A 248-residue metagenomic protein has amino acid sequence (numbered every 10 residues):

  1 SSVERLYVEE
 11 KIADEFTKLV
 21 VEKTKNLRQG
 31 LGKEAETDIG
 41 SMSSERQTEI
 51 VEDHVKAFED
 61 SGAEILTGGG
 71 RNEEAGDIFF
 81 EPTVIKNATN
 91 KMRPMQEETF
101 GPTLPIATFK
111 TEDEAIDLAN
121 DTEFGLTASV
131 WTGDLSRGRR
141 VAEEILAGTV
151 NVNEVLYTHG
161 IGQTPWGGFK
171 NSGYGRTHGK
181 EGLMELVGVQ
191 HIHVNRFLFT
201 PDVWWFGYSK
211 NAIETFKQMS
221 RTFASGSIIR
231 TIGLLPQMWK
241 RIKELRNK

Functional and structural regions predicted by a protein language model:
S1-R5, V21-D53, G70-F79, Q96-G101 (+2 more regions): Flexible, acidic loop-helix segments that line cofactor/substrate-binding pockets
S2, K11-I39, D53-G68, N87-P94 (+2 more regions): Glycine/threonine-rich helix-loop capping motifs at alpha-helix boundaries
R5-I12, V84, S172: Short beta-strand and adjoining strand-loop segment in the mid-core of the Rossmann-like NAD(P)-dependent dehydrogenase
Y7, L66-G68, V130: Short beta-strand segments
K11-A13, Q47, T111, L135: Helix N-cap motif at beta-to-alpha junctions
E15-F16, I50, R137-R140: Phosphate- and divalent-cation-binding pockets in alpha/beta enzyme and binding domains that engage nucleotide-derived
R28, N72, F79-K248: Conserved C-terminal structural/oligomerization subdomain of aldehyde/semialdehyde dehydrogenase
